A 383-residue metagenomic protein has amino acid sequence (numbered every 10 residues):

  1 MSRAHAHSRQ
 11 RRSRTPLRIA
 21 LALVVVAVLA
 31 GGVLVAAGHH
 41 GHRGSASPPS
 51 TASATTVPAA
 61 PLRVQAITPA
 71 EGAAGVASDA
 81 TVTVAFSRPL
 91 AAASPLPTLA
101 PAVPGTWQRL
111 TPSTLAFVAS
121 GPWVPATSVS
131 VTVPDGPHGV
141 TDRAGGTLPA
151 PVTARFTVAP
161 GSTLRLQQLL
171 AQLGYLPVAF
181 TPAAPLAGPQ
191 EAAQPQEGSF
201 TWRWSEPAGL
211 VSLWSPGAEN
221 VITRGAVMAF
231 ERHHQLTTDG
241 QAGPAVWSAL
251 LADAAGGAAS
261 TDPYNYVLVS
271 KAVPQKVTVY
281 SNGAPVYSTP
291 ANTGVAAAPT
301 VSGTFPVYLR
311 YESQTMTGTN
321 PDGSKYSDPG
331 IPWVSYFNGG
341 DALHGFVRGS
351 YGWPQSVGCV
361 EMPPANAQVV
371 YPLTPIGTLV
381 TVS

Functional and structural regions predicted by a protein language model:
S2-A4, R12-T163, V178-A179, A184-E191 (+2 more regions): Acidic, low-complexity Ser/Thr/Gly/Pro-rich repeat segments typical of extracellular/periplasmic and surface-exposed
V64-A73, A100-V103, P112-A119, L250-Y266 (+2 more regions): N-terminal post-signal-peptidase region of extra-cytosolic proteins
G75-D79, P122, A126, A159-T163 (+8 more regions): Solvent-exposed, acidic/flexible segments
D79, T83, S87, S130 (+11 more regions): Extracytoplasmic/secreted envelope proteins and their assembly/folding machinery, especially bacterial periplasmic
S87, A91, P134-G145, Q168-L176 (+7 more regions): Sec-exported extracytoplasmic/periplasmic mature domains
T153-G161, Q168-L250: Short acidic, glycine/serine/threonine-rich helix-capping segments at coil-helix boundaries
R232-G240, P244-S302: Cell wall/extracellular polymer interaction/catalysis modules
S260-D262, P299-S302, Y311, T315-S383: Exported/periplasmic cell-wall-interacting domains
